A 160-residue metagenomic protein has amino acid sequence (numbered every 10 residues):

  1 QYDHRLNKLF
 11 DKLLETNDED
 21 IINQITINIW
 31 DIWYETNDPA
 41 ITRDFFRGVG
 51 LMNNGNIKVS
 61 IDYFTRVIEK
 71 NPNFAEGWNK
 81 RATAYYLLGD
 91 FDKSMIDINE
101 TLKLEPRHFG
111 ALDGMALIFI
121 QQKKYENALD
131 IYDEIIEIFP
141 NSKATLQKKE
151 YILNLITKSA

Functional and structural regions predicted by a protein language model:
Q1-T42, F46: N-terminal leader/linker segments that initiate helical-solenoid repeat arrays
F10, I27-W30, T65, N99 (+1 more regions): Alpha-solenoid helical repeat scaffolds
D18, I32-T42, Y125-D130, I152-A160: Alpha-helical linker/edge segments of TPR/alpha-solenoid repeat scaffolds and analogous pre-/post-domain helices
E19-I22, I57, F91, Y125: TPR-repeat structural position
D31-Y34, I68-E69, N99-K103, I136-E137 (+1 more regions): Conserved structural position within tetratricopeptide repeats
D38-G110: Alpha-helical adaptor scaffolds
N53, L87, Q121-Q122, I138 (+1 more regions): Register position in tetratricopeptide repeats
